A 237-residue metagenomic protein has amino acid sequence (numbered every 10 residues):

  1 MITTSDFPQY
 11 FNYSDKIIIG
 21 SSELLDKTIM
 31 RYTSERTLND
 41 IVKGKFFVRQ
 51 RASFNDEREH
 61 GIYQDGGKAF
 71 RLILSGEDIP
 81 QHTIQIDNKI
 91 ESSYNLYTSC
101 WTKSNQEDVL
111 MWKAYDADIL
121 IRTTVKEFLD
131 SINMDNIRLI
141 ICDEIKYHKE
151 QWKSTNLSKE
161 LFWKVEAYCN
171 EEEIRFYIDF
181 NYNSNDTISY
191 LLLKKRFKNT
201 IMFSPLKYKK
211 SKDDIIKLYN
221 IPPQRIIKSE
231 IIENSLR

Functional and structural regions predicted by a protein language model:
M1-R237: Partner-binding and oligomerization surfaces adjacent to conserved cores of proteins that assemble macromolecular
